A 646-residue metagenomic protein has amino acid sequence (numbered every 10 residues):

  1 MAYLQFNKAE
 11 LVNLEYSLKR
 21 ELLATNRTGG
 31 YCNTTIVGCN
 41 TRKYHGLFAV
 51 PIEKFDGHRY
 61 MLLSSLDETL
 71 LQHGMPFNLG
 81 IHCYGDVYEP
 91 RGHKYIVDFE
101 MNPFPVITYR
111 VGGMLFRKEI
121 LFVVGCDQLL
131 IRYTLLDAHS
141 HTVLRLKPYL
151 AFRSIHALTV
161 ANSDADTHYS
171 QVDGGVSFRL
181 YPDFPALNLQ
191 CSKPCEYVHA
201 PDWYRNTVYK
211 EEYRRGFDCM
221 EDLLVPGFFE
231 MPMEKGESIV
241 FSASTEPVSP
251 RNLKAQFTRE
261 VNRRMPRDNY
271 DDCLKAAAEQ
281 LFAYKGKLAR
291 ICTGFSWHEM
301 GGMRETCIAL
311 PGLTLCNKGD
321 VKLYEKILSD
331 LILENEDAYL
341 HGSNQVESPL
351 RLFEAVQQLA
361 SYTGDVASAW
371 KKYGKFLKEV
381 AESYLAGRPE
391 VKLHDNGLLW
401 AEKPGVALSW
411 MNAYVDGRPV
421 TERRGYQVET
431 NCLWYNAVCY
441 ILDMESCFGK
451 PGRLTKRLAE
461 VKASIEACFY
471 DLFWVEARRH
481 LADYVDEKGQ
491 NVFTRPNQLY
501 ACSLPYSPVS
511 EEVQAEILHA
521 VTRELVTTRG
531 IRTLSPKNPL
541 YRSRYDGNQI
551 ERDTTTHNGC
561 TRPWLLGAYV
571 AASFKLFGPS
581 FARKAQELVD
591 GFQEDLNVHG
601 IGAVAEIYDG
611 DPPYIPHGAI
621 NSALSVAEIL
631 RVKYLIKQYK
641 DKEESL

Functional and structural regions predicted by a protein language model:
M1-P266, Y270, G319-V321, L333 (+4 more regions): Terminal accessory carbohydrate-recognition/targeting modules of carbohydrate-active enzymes
L79-F104, V111-L115, A386-P389, W400 (+4 more regions): Non-catalytic C-terminal accessory modules of carbohydrate-active enzymes
D137-A138, H156-N162, Q171, L180 (+9 more regions): Aromatic-rich carbohydrate-recognition surfaces in CAZymes
P250-E299: An acidic-aromatic substrate-binding cleft motif
R251, L359-K372, Y440-R457, E512 (+1 more regions): Inter-helical turn/loop segments and adjacent helix faces that build the functional surface of alpha-helical bundle
D272-C273, L385, V391-D395, Y435-Y545 (+1 more regions): Catalytic cores of carbohydrate-active enzymes
E279, Y284, L288-G301, L340-Y362 (+4 more regions): Carbohydrate-binding/catalytic loop surfaces
E279-Y284, D330-L333, E594-I601: Glycine-rich, acidic and aromatic/proline-enriched surface loops and short helix-turn segments that act as binding
